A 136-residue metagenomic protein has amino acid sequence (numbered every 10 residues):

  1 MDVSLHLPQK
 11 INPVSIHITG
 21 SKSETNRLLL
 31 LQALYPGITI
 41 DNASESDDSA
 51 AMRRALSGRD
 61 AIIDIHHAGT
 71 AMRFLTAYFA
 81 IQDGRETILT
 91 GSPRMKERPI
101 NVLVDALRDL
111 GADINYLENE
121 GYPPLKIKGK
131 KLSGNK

Functional and structural regions predicted by a protein language model:
M1-K136: Structural preference for solvent-exposed beta-strand-turn elements and adjacent flexible terminal/loop segments within
